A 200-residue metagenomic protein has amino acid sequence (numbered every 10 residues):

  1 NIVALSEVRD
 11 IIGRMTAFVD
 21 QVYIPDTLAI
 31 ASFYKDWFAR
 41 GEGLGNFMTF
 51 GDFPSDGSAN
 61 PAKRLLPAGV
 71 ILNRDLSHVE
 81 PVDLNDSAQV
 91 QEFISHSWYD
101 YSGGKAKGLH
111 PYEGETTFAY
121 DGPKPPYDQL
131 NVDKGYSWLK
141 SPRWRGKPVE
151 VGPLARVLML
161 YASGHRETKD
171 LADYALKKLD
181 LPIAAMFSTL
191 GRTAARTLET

Functional and structural regions predicted by a protein language model:
N1-E199: Active-site bordering "gate/hinge" segments that shape substrate access to catalytic or cofactor-binding pockets
